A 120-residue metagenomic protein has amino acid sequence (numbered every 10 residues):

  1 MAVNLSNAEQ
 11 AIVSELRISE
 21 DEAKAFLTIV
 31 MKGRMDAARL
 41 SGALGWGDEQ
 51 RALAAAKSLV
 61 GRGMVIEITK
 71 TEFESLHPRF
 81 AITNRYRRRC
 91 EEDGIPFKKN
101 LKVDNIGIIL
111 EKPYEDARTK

Functional and structural regions predicted by a protein language model:
M1-A25: Short alpha-helical segments that sit at the start of domains
I12-D21, D36, E67-C90: Short, cationic-aromatic polyanion-contact patches
R17, L27-M31, G45: Short, locally clustered residues in the helix-turn-helix/winged-helix DNA-binding domain
A23, L27, L53-A56: Short, well-structured alpha-helical segments
K32, R62-G63: Alpha-helix C-caps/helix-loop-beta hinges
G33-L44: Short acidic, hydrophobic short linear motifs in intrinsically disordered regions
G45-G61: Short amphipathic alpha-helical interaction segments
Y86-K120: Amphipathic alpha-helical dimerization/coiled-coil segments that flank or bridge DNA-binding/regulatory modules
